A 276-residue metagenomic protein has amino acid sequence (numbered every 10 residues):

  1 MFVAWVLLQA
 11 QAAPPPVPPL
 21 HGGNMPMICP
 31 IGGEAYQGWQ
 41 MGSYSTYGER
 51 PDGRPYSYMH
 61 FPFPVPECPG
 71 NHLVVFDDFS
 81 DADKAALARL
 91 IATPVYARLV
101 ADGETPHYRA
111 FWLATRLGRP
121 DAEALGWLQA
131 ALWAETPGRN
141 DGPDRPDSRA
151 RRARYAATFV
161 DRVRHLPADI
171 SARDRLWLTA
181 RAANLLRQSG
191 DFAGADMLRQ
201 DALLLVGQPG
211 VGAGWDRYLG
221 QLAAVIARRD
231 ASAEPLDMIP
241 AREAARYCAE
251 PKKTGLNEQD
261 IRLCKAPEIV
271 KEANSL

Functional and structural regions predicted by a protein language model:
M1-A10: Sec-dependent N-terminal signal peptides
Q9-T93: N-terminal cysteine/histidine-rich coordination modules
Y36, A114, G118, V160-I170 (+1 more regions): Alpha-helical junction/boundary sensor with strong preference for TPR arrays
A88-Y96, A101-P143, R173-Q188, R217 (+1 more regions): Amphipathic alpha-helical repeat scaffolds of TPR domains
R139-G142, R187-G194, Y218-Q259, L263-L276: Alpha-helical linker/edge segments of TPR/alpha-solenoid repeat scaffolds and analogous pre-/post-domain helices
R151, Y155, G194-M197: Alpha-helical positions within canonical tetratricopeptide repeat
A156, V160-V163, R199: Inward-facing hydrophobic residues that define packing positions of alpha-helical scaffold repeats
F192-G210: TPR/TPR-like (Sel1-like) alpha-helical repeat modules
